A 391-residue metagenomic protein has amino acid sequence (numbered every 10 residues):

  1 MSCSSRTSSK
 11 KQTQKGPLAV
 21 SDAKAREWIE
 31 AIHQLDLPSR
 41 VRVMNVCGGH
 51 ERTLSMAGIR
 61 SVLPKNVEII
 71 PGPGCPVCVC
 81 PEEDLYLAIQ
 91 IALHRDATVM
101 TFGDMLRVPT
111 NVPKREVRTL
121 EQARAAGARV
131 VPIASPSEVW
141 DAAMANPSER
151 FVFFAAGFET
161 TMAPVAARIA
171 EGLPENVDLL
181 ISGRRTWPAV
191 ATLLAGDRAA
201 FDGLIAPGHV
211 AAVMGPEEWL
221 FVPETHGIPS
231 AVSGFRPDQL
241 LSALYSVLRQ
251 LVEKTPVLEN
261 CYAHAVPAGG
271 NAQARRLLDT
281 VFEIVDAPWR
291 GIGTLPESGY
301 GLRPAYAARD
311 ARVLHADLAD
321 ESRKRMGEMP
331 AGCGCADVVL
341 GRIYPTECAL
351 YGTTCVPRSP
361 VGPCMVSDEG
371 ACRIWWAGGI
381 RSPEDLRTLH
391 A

Functional and structural regions predicted by a protein language model:
M1-S9: Compositionally biased, low-complexity segments
C3, T13-S148, M162, A170-P174 (+4 more regions): Metallocofactor- and cofactor-centric catalytic cores in central/energy metabolism, strongly enriched
C47, A155, G234: Conserved residues at beta->alpha junctions
E83-L87, M144-R150, T192-D197, W219-F221 (+1 more regions): Short, surface-exposed amphipathic charged segments that create phosphate/polyanion-binding patches used for binding
F151-F154, F158-E218: Phosphate/pyrophosphate-binding betaalpha-module
L180, A199-P267: A conserved active-site cap/scaffold subdomain adjacent to cofactor or substrate pockets
S242-D337: Internal helical hairpin/lid segments
